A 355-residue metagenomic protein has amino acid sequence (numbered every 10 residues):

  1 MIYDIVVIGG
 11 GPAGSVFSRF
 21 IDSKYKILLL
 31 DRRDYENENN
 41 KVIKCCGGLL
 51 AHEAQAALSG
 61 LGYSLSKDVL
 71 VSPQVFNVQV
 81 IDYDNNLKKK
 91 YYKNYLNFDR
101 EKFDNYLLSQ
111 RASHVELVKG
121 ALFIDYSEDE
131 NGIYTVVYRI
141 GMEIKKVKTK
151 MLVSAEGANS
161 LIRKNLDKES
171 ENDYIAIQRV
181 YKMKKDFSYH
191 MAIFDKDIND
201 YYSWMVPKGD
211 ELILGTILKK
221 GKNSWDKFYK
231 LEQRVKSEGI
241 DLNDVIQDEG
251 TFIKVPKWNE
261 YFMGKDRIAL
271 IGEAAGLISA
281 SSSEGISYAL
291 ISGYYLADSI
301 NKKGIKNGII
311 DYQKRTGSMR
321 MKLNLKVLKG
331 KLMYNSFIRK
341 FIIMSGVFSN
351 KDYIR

Functional and structural regions predicted by a protein language model:
V6-I8, F20-K44: Glycine-rich FAD pyrophosphate-binding loop
G14-S15: N-terminal Rossmann-fold NAD(P) dinucleotide-binding loop
D34-V78: N-terminal FAD cofactor-binding segment of flavoenzymes
E38, Q110-D241, G276: Predominantly flavin-linked oxidoreductase catalytic cores and closely associated redox partners
C46-H52, K88-S109, K219-K227: Short beta-strand to alpha-helix junction loop
V80-K102, T135, K208-L218: Helix-loop-beta segment of a Rossmann-like dinucleotide-binding subdomain
K222-L296: FAD/FMN-dependent oxidoreductases across multiple families
D298-R355: C-terminal helical "tail/cap" subdomain of flavin- and related membrane-associated enzymes
